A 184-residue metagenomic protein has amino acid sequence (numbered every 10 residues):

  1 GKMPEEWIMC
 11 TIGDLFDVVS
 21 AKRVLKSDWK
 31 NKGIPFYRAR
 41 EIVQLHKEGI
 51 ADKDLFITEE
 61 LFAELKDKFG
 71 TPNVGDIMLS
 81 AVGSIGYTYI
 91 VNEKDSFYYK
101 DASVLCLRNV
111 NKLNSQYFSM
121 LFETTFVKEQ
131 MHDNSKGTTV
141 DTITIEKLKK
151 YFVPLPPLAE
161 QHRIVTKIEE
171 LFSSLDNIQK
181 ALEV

Functional and structural regions predicted by a protein language model:
G1-M3, L105-N109, K150-L155: Short, well-ordered beta-strand elements within core beta-sheets of diverse protein domains
G1-R23, L155-E169, S173-V184: Non-catalytic DNA-recognition/assembly elements of restriction-modification systems
I8-E48, E60-D67, I85: Low-complexity, Lys/Gly-biased intrinsically disordered segments
D14, Y117-M120, Q130, K150 (+1 more regions): Short, solvent-exposed alpha-helical surface patches in well-structured domains
R38-A39, F56-E123, T142, L148: A short beta-sheet element
H46-K47, Y89, F152: Activation segment
G49-I57: Short, polar loop/linker segments at the starts of domains and inter-domain junctions
T124-Y151: Specificity-determining recognition surfaces
